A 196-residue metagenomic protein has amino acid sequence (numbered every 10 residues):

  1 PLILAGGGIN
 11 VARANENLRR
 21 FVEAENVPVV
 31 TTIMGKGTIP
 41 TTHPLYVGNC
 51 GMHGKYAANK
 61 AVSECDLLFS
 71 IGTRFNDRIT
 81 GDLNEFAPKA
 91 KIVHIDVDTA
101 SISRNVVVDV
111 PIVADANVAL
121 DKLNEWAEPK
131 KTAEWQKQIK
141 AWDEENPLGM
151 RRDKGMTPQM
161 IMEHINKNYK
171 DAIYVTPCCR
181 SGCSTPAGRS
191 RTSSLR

Functional and structural regions predicted by a protein language model:
P1-A12, I165: Active-site donor-nucleotide binding/catalytic segment of nucleotide-sugar enzymes
G7-A14, K154-P158: Active-site glycine- and acidic-residue-rich loops that bind and position anionic ligands or nucleotide-like cofactors
G7-N10, G35-K36, T73-N76, C179-S181: Short glycine-rich anion-binding loops that position phosphate/pyrophosphate groups of nucleotides and phosphorylated
V11-E16, R20-E23: Glycine-rich phosphate/diphosphate-binding loop of Rossmann-like nucleotide-binding domains
V27, A114, T192-R196: Short hydrophobic/aromatic-enriched beta-strand-loop microsegments
G35-Q138: Glycine-rich, acidic loop regions that bind phosphate or pyrophosphate groups
I139-R196: Active-site diphosphate/adenylate-binding microenvironment
